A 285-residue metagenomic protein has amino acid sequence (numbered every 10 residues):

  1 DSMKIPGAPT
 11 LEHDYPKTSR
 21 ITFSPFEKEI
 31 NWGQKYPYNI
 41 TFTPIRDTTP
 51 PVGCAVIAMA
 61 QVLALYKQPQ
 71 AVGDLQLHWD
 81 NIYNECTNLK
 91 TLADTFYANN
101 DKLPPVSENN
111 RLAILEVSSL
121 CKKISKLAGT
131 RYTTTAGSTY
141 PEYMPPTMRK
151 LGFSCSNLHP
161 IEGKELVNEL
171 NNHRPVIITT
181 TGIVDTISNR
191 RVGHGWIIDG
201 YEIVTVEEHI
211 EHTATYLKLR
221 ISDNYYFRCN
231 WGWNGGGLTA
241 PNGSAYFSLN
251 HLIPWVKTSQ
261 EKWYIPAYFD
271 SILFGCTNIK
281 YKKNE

Functional and structural regions predicted by a protein language model:
D1-G7, L11, E211-Y216, S222 (+1 more regions): Noncatalytic regulatory segments and standalone regulatory/sensor domains
D1-T43, T48, V56-I57: Structured alpha-helical subdomains that flank or immediately precede key functional sites
D47, V52-V56, P141, N171 (+2 more regions): Active-site-proximal structural scaffolding
T48, V52, V56-H159: Cysteine-nucleophile protease catalytic domains, especially the papain-like/related folds used in DUB/UBL proteases
Q61, Q70, G129-A136, Y140 (+4 more regions): Solvent-exposed loop/turn segments at secondary-structure junctions within structured extracellular/periplasmic domains
D74-K102, G200, E207-C229, G236: The catalytic-center signature of Zn2+-dependent metalloproteases
R149-D223, N230: Active-site-adjacent substructure of cysteine-protease-like catalytic cores
